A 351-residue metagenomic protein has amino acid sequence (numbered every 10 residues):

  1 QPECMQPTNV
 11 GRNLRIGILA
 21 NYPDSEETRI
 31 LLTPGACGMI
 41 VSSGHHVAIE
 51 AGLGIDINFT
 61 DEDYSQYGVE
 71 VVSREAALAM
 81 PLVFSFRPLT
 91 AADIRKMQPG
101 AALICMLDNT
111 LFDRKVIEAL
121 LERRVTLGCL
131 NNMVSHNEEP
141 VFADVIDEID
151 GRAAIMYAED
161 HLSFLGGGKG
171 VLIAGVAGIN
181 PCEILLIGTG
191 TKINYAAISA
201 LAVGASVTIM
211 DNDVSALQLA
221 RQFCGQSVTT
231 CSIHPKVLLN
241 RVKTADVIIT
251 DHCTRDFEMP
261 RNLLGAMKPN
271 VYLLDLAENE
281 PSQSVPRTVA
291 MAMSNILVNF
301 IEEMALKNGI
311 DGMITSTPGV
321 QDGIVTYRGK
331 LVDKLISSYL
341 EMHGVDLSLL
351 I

Functional and structural regions predicted by a protein language model:
Q1-R15, N21-P23, A91-P181: Glycine/serine-rich phosphate-binding loop and adjoining beta1-alpha1 elements at the start of nucleotide-handling
A20-E50, G54, L165-A245, T250: Glycine-rich phosphate/diphosphate-binding loop of Rossmann-like nucleotide-binding domains
C37, D61, I94, I117 (+2 more regions): Generic hydrophobic/aromatic pocket-lining and core-packing "Φ" positions
A48-E70: N-terminal beta-loop-helix "entrance" segment that forms/cooperates in small-molecule cofactor or anionic ligand
E75-A77, K96, N240-V242, A266: Structural alpha-helical scaffold elements that stabilize or flank donor/cofactor-binding regions in carbohydrate
M80-P81, A245: An anion/phosphate-binding loop that grips the pyrophosphate of nucleotide cofactors and donors
P99-L130, V247-S284, T288: ADP-ribose/adenylate-binding Rossmann-like module
N131-L172, L274-I351: Adenosine-phosphate binding glycine-rich loop
